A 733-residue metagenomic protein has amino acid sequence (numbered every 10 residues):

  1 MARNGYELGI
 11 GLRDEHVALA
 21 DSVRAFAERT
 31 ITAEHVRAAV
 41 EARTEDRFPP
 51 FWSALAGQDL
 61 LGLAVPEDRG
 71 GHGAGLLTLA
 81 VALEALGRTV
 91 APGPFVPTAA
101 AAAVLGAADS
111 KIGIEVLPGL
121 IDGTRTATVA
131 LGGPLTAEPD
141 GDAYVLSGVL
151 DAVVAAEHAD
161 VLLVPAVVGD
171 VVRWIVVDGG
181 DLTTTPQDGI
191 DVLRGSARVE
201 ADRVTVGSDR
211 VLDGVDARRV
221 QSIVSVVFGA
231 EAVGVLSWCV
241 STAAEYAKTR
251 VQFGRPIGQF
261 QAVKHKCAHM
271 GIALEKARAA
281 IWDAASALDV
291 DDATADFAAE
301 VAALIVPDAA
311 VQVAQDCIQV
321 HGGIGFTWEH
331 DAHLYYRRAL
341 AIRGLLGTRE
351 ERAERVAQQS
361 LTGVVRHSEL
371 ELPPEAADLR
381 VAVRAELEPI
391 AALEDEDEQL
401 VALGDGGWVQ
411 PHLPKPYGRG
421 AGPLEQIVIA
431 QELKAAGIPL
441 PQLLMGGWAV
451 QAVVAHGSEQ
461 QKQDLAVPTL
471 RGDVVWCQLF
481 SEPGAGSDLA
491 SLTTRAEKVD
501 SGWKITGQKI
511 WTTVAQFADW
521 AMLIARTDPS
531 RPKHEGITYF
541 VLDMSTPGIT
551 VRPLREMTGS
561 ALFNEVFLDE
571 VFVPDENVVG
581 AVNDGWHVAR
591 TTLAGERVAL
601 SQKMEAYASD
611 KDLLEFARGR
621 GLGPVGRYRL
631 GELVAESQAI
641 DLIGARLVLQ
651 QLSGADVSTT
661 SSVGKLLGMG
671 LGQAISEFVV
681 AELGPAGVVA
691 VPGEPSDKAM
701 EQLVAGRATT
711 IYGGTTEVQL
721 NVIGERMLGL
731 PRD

Functional and structural regions predicted by a protein language model:
M1-T89, K111, G123, P139 (+5 more regions): Alpha-helical interface subdomain recognition
I31, G93-K111, P441-Q460, G486: N-terminal glycine-rich flavin-associated loop
D59, L86, V177-D181, T205 (+5 more regions): Short Ser/Thr-interspersed hydrophobic loop/turn segments at strand-loop and sheet-helix junctions that line or gate
D122-G133, G472-F480: A short, Trp-centered hydrophobic/proline-enriched beta-strand micro-motif
A137-E138, T494-E497: A structural signal for short hydrophobic beta-strand segments in well-ordered beta-sheet cores
A143, S147-T183, Q187, V454 (+1 more regions): A short core secondary-structure module
A152-A155, D178-D216, S545-P574: Flexible, small-/acidic-enriched active-site or ligand-binding loops
A485-D488, W503, T512: Hydrophobic, small-residue-rich alpha-helical packing segments that form membrane-like cores
